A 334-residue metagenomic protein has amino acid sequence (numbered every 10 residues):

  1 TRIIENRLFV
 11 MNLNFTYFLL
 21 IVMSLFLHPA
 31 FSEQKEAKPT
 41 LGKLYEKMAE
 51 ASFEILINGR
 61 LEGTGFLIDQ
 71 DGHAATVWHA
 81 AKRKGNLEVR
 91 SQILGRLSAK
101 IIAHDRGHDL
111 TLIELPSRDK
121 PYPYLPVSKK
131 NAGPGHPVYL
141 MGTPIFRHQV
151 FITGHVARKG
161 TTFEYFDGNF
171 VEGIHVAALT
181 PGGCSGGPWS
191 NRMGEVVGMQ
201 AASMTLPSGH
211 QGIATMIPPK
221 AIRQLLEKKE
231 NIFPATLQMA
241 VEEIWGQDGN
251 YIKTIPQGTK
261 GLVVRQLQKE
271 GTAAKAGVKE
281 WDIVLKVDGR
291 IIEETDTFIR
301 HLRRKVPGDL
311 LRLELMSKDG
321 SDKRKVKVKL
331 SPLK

Functional and structural regions predicted by a protein language model:
Y17-F26: Bacterial N-terminal signal peptides
A30-N58: Protease-domain processing segments flanking chymotrypsin-fold serine proteases, especially trypsin-like
Q34-Y45, A99, Y122, P144 (+4 more regions): C-terminal cap/linker of serine protease catalytic domains
K43-K47, H104-H108, K159-I174, K228-F233 (+1 more regions): Gly/Ser-enriched beta-turn/beta-hairpin loop segments
K47-E54, P116-Y124, V150-T215, P219 (+1 more regions): Active-site region of chymotrypsin-like
S52, N58-E62, L67-V150, G173 (+5 more regions): Conserved active-site neighborhood of the chymotrypsin/trypsin-like protease fold
G72, G135-M141, G194, A273 (+1 more regions): A structural signal for short beta-strand/turn segments enriched in small hydrophobics and glycine
L179, E230-K286, R290-T297, H301 (+2 more regions): PDZ/PDZ-like groove recognition
